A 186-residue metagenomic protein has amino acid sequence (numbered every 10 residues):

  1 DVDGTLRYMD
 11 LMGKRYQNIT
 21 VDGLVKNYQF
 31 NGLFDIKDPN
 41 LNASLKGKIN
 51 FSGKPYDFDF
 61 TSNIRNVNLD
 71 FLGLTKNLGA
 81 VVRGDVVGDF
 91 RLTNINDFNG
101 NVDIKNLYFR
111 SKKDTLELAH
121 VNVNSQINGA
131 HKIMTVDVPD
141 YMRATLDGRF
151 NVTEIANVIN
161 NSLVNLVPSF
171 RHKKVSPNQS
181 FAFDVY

Functional and structural regions predicted by a protein language model:
D1-Y186: Interface amphipathic segments
